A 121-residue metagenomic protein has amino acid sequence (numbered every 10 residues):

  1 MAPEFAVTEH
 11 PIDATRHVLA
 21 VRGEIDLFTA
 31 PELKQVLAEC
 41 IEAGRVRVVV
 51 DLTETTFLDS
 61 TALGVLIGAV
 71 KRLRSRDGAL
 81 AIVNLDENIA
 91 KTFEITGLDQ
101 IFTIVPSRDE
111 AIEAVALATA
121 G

Functional and structural regions predicted by a protein language model:
A2, A20, G97-Q100, S107: Residue-level signal for pocket-adjacent positions within structured domains
P3-Q35, E54: STAS-typified acidic loop motif
F5-T8, R16, T61, I95-D99 (+1 more regions): Generic detector of bulky aromatic hydrophobic side chains
V7, P31, E39, L117-G121: Intrinsic disorder/low-complexity segments
T8-H10, V83, V105: General small-molecule cofactor/ligand-binding pocket signal
I12-A14, E87, D109: Residues that form or immediately flank small-molecule/cofactor binding pockets and catalytic motifs
L27-F102: Amphipathic alpha-helical interaction surfaces in cytosolic regulatory modules
I104-G121: A charged, well-structured terminal subsegment
